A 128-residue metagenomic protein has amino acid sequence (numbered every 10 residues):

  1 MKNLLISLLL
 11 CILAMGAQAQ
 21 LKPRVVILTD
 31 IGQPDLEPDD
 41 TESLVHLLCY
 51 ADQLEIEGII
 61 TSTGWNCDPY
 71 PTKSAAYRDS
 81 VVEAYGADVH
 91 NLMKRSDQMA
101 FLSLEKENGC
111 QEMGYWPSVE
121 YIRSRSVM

Functional and structural regions predicted by a protein language model:
K2-L8: Sec-dependent signal peptide recognition, specifically the positively charged N-region followed immediately by
L9-Q18: Hydrophobic h-region of N-terminal signal peptides that target proteins for export in Gram-negative bacteria
Q20-M128: N-terminal acidic, glycine/proline-rich low-complexity segments
